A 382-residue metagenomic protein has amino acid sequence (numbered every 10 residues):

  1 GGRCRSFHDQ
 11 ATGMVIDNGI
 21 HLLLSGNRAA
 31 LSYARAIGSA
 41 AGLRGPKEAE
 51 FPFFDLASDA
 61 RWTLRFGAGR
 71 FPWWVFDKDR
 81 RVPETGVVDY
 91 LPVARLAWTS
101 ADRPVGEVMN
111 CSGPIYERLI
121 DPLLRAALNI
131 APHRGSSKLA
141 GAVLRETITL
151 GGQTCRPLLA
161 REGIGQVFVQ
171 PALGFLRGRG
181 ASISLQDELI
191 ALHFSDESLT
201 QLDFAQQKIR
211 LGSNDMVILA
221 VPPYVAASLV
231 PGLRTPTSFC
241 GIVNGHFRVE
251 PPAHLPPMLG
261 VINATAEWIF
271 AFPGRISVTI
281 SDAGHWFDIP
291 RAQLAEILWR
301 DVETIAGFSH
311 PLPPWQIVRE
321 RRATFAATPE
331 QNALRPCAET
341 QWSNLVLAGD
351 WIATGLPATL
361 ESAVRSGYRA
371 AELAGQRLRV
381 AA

Functional and structural regions predicted by a protein language model:
G1-L22: Conserved N-terminal glycine-rich FAD pyrophosphate-binding loop of Rossmann-like flavoproteins
S6-F7, R65-G67, E267-A382: Conserved flavin/dinucleotide-binding core of flavoenzymes
I20-G38, Q166-S182: N-terminal Rossmann-like dinucleotide/flavin-binding domain of flavoprotein oxidoreductases that bind FAD/FMN
G26-R145, T149-L150, T154: Mobile amphipathic helical/loop "lid" adjacent to a hydrophobic cofactor/ligand pocket
N27, V221-P223, G349: Glycine-rich, N-terminal phosphate-binding loop of Rossmann-like dinucleotide-binding domains
R44, S182-Q186, G212, P313-Q316 (+1 more regions): General small-molecule cofactor/ligand-binding pocket signal
V143-A205: Helical element adjacent to the flavin cofactor pocket in flavoenzyme catalytic cores
D187-G307, P311, R335-E339: Mid-domain catalytic core of redox enzymes that form a hydrophobic substrate pocket/lid adjacent to a catalytic redox
